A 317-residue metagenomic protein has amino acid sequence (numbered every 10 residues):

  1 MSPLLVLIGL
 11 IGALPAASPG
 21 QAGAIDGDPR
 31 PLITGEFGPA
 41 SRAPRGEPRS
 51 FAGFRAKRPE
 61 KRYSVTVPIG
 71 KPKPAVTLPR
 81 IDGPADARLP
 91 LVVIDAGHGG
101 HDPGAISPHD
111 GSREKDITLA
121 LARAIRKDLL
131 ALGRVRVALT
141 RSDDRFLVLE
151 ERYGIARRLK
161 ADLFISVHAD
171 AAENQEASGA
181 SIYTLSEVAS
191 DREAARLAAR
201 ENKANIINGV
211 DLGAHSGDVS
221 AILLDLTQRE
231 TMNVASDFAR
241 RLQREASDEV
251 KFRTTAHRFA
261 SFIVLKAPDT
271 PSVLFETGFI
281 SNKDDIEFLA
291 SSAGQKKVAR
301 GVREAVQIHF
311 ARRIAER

Functional and structural regions predicted by a protein language model:
M1-R317: Catalytic-site microenvironment of enzymes that process N-acetyl-hexosamine-containing cell-wall polysaccharides
